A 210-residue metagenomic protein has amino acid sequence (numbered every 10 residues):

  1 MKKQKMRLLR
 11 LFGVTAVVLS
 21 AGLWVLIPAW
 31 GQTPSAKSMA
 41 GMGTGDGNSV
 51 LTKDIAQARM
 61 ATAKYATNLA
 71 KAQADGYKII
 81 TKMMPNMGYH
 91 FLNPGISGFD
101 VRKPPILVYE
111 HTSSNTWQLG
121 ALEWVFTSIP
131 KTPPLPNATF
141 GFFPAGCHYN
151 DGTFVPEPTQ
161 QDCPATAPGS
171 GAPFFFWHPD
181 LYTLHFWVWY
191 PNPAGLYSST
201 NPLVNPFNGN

Functional and structural regions predicted by a protein language model:
M1-L9: N-terminal secretory signal peptides that target proteins for export/translocation
G13-W24, P28: Bacterial N-terminal signal peptides
Q32-N210: Primary mode marks residue(s) on the alpha4-beta5-alpha5 output face of response regulator receiver
